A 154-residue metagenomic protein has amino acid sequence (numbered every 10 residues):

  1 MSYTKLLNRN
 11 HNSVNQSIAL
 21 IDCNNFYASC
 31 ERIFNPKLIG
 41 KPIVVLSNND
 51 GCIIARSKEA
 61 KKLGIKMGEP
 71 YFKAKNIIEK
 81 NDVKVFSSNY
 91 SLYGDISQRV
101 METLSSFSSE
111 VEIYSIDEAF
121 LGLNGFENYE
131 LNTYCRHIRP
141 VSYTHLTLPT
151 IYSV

Functional and structural regions predicted by a protein language model:
M1-L146: Gly/Gly-Pro- and Ser/Thr-rich, intrinsically disordered tail segments characteristic of DNA damage-repair and tolerance
H145-V154: Single conserved hydrophobic/aromatic residue that forms the stacking wall/gate of nucleotide- or nucleobase-binding
